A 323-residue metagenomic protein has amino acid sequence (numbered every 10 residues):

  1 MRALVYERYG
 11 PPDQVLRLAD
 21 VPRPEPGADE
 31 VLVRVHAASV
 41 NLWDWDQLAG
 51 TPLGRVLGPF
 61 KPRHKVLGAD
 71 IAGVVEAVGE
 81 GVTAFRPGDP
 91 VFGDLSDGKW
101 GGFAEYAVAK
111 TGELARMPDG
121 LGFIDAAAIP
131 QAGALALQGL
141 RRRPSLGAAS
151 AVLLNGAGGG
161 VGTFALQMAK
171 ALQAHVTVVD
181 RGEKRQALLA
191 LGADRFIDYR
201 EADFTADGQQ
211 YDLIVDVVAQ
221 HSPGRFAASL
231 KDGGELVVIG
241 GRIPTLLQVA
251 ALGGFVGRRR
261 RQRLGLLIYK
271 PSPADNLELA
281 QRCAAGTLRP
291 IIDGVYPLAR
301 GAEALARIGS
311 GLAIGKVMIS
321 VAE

Functional and structural regions predicted by a protein language model:
P22-V40, P52-G98, V217: Glycine-rich beta-strand-centered segment in the early N-terminal region that forms part of a ligand/cofactor-binding
K61, A69-D70, A77, A84 (+1 more regions): NAD(P)H dinucleotide-binding glycine-rich loop of Rossmann-like/cofactor-binding domains, especially the beta1-alpha1
E80-G81, V176-A187, Q220-P223, P244-T245: Short glycine/proline-centered loop/turn elements that form peptide/ligand docking sites
P90, A151, G234-E235: Short glycine-centered segments of the SAM/dcSAM-binding site in methyltransferase folds
A127-D198: Mid-domain Rossmann-like dinucleotide-binding core that forms the NAD(H)/NADP(H) cofactor-binding site
T205-L213: A short acidic, Gly/Pro-enriched loop at the edge of an enzyme's catalytic core that lines a small-molecule cofactor
H221-T287, S320-E323: Glycine-rich phosphate-binding loop and adjacent beta-alpha segment of Rossmann(oid) nucleotide-cofactor-binding
T287-I291, L305-E323: C-terminal capping/lid region of NAD(P)-dependent oxidoreductase domains
